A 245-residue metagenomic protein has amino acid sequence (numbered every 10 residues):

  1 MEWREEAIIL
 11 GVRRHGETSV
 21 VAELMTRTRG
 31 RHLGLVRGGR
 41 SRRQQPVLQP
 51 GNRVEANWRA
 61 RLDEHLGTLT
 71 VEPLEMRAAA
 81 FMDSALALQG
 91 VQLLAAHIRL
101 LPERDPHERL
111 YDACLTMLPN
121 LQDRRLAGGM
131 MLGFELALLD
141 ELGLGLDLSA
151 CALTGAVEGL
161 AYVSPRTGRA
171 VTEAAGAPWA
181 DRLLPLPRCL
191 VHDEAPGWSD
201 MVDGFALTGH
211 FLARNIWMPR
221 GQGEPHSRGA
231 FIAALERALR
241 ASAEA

Functional and structural regions predicted by a protein language model:
M1-V21, M25-A245: Non-catalytic alpha-helical scaffolds and adjoining flexible linkers that form interface surfaces for assembly
